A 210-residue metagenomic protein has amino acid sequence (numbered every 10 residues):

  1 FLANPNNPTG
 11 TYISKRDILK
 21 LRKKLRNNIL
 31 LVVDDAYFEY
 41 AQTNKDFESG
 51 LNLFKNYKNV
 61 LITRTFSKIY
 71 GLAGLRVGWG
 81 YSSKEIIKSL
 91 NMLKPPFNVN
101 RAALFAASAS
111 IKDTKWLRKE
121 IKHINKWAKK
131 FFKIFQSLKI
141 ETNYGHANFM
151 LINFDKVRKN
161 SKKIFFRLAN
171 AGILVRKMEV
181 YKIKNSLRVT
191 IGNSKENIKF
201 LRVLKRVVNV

Functional and structural regions predicted by a protein language model:
F1-P5, L31-D35, Y144-H146: Short beta-strands and strand-loop turn motifs
P8-L31, Y37-I69: Active-site pre-lysine segment of PLP-dependent enzymes
R16, K23, K163, R167-A171 (+2 more regions): PLP-dependent enzyme catalytic core of the Aspartate aminotransferase-like
N59-Q136, I140-N143: PLP-dependent aminotransferase class I/II
G74, H146, K182-N185: Short acidic/glycine-enriched loop/turn segments that link adjacent beta-strands
N125, S137-A171, L187, I191: Conserved PLP-binding catalytic core of the aspartate aminotransferase-like
